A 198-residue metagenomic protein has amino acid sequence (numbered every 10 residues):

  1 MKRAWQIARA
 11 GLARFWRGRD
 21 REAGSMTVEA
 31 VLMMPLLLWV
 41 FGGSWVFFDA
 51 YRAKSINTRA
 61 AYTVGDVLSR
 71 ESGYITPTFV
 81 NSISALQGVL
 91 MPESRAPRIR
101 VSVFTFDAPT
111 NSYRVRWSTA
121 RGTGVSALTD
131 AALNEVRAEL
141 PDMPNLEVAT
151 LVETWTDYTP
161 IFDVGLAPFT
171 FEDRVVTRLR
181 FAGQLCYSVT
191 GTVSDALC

Functional and structural regions predicted by a protein language model:
M1-V89: Alpha-helical assembly-interface signal, strongest on the long, hydrophobic N-terminal helix that forms
K2, Y62, D66-C198: Short, conserved structural patches
